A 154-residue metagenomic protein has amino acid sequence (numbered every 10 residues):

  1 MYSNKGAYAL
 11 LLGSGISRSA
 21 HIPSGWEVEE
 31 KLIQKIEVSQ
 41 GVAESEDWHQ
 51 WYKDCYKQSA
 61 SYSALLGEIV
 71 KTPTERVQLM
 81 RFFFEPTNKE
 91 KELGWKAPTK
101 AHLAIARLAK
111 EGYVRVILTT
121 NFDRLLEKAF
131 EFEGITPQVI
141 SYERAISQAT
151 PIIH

Functional and structural regions predicted by a protein language model:
M1-H154: Conserved catalytic-core helix/loop/strand module for nucleotide-ribose chemistry
